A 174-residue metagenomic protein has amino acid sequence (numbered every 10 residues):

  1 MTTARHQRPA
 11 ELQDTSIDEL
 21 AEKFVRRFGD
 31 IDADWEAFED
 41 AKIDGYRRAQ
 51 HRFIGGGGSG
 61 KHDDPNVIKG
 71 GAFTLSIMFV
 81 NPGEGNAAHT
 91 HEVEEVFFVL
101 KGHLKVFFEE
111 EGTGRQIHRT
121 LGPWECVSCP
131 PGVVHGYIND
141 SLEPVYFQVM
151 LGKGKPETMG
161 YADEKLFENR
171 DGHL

Functional and structural regions predicted by a protein language model:
M1-A72, K165-L174: A short, N-terminal "cap"/entry segment at the start of jelly-roll beta-barrel domains of the cupin/DSBH fold
T2-E11, T15, E110-T113, V134-L174: Double-stranded beta-helix
G56-D63, T74-H91, P131: Conserved short histidine dyad/triad with adjacent acidic residue
D63-K69, N86-H91, F108, I117-R119 (+1 more regions): Short histidine-centered beta-strand/loop micro-motifs that create catalytic or ligand/metal-coordination sites
I77-M78, A88-T90, E94-V99, R119 (+1 more regions): His/acidic/aromatic-lined binding-pocket segments of jelly-roll/cupin-type domains and related regulatory beta-sandwich
P82, V93-K105, E109-E111: Glycine- and acidic-residue-biased ligand/ion/polar-headgroup-sensing regions
E84-A87, K105, E125-V127, P131-G136: Histidine-centered metal-chelating micro-motifs
E111-P131: Short acidic-glycine-tyrosine-enriched beta hairpin
